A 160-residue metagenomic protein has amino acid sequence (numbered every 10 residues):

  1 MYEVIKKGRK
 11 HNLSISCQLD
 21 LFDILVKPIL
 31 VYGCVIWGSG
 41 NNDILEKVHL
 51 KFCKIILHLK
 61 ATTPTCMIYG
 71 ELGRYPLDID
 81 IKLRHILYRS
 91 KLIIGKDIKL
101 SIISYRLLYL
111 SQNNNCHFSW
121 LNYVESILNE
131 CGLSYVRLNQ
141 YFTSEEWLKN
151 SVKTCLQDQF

Functional and structural regions predicted by a protein language model:
M1-I103, L107: Non-catalytic, peripheral interaction segments enriched in hydrophobic/basic residues
Y32, I36-W37, S90-F160: Charged boundary/loop elements
